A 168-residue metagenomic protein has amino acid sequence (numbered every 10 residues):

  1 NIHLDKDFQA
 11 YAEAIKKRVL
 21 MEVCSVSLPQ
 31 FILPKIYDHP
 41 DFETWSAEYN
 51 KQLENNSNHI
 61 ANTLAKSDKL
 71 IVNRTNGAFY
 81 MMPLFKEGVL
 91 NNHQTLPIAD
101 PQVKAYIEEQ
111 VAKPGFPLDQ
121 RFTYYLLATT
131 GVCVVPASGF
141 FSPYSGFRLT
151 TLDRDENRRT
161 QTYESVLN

Functional and structural regions predicted by a protein language model:
N1-N168: PLP-dependent class I/II
